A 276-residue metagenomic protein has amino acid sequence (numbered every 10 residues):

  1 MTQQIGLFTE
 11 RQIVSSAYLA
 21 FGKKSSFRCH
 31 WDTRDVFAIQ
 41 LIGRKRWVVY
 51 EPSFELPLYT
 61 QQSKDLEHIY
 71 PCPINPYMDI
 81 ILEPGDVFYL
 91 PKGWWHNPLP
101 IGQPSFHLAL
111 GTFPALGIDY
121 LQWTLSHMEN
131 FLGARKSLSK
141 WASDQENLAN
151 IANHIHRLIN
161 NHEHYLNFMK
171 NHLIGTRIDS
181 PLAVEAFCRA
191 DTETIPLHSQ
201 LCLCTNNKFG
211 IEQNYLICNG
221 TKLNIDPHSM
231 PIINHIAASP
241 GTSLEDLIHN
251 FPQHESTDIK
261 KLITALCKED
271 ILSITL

Functional and structural regions predicted by a protein language model:
M1-D86, W95-A142: Active-site region of the double-stranded beta-helix
G85, P91-G93, H228: Tight coil/turn sites that cap or link beta-strands
K92, L110-T112, F251, L276: Active-site proximal loops enriched in glycine and acidic residues that flank catalytic Cys/His/Asp and coordinate
Q122-I178: Long, charge-rich alpha-helical interaction segments
R157-A237, K260, T264, T275-L276: Acidic, low-complexity/disordered tracts enriched in E/D and polar residues
H228, I232, A238-H254: Short acidic, hydrophobic short linear motifs in intrinsically disordered regions
Q253-K268: Short amphipathic alpha-helical interaction segments
